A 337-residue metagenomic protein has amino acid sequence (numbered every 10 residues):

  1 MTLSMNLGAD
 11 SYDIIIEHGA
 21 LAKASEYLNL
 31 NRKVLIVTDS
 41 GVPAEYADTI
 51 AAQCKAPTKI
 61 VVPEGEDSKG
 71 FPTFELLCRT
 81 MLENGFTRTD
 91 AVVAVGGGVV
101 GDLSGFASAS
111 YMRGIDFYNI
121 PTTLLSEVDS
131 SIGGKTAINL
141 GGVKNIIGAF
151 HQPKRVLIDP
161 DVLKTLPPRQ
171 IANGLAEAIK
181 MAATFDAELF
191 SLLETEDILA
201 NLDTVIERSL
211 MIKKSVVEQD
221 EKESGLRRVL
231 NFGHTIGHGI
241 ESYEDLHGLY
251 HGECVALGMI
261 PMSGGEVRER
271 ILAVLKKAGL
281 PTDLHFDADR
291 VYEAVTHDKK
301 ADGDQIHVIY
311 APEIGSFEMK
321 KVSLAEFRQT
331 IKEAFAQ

Functional and structural regions predicted by a protein language model:
M1-A91: ATP/NTP phosphate-donor binding region
N6, G85-T87, S110-Y111, N139-L140 (+3 more regions): Solvent-exposed alpha-helices and their adjacent loops that cap or buttress functional pockets in soluble metabolic
S11, A176-A178, V267-Q337: C-terminal charged capping/lid subdomain of soluble metabolic enzymes
I15, L21, N29, F106-E196: A glycine/threonine-rich phosphate-anchoring loop and its flanking beta-alpha core in nucleotide/phosphate-binding
E17, I36, G70, P121 (+4 more regions): Residue-level signal for inorganic ion chemistry
E83-T89, M112-N119, S242-E253, R268-E269: Phosphate-handling active-site elements
V99-F106, E127, H238-G239: Short glycine/serine/threonine-rich phosphate/pyrophosphate-binding segments that cradle anionic phosphate groups
L192-R290: Active-site segments that bind and position negatively charged phosphate/pyrophosphate groups
